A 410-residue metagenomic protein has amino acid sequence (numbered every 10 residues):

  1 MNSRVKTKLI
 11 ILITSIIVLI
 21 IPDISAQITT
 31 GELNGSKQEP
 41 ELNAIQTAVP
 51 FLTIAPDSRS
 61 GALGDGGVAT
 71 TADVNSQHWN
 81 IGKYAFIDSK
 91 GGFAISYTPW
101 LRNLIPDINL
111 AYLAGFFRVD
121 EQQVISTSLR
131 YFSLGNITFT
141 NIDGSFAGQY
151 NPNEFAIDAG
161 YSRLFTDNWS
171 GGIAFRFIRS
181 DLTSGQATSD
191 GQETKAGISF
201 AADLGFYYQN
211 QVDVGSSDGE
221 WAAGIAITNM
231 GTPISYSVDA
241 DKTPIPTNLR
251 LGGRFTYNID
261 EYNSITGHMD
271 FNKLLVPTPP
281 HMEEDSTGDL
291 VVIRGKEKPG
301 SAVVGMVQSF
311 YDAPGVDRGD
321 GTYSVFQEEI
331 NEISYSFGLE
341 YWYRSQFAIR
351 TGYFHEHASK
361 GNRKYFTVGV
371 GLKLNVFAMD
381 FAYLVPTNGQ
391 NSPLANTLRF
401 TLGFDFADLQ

Functional and structural regions predicted by a protein language model:
N2-I11: Bacterial N-terminal signal peptides that target proteins for export
I11-I20: Bacterial N-terminal signal peptides
I21-A26: Sec/Tat signal peptide C-region and signal peptidase I cleavage site
Q27-Q410: Subset of outer-membrane beta-barrel
